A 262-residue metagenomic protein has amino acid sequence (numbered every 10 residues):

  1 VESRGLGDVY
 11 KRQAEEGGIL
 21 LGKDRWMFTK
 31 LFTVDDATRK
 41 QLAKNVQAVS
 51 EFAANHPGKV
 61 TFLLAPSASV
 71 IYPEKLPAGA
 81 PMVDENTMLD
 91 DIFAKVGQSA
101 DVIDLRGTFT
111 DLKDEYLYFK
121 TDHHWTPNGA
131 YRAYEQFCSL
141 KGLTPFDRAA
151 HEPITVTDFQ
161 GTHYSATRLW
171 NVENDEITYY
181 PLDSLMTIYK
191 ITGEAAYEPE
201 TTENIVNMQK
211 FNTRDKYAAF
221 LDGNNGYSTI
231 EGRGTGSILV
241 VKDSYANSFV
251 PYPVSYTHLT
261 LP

Functional and structural regions predicted by a protein language model:
V1-Y10, H258-L261: Single conserved hydrophobic/aromatic residue that forms the stacking wall/gate of nucleotide- or nucleobase-binding
K11-D35: N-terminal regions that are enriched for targeting/export leaders and immediately downstream pro/stem segments
F28-D90, T229-V241, Y245-P253: Conserved, well-ordered alpha-helix/loop/beta-strand core segments that scaffold catalytic motifs
K59-P66, M82-E115, Q136-S139, L143-T144: Extracellular serine-dependent O-acyl
I71-E74, L112-Y116: Short, solvent-exposed polar/charged micro-motifs at secondary-structure junctions
K95, P253-S255: Short, surface-exposed basic-aromatic patches at helix termini and helix-loop junctions that form
E115-H124: Catalytic nucleophile-loop/oxyanion-hole region of alpha/beta-hydrolase and closely related hydrolase-like folds
H123, G129-S237, K242-Y252, L259: Extracellular/periplasmic envelope-modification machinery, especially enzymes that add or remove acyl/ester groups on
